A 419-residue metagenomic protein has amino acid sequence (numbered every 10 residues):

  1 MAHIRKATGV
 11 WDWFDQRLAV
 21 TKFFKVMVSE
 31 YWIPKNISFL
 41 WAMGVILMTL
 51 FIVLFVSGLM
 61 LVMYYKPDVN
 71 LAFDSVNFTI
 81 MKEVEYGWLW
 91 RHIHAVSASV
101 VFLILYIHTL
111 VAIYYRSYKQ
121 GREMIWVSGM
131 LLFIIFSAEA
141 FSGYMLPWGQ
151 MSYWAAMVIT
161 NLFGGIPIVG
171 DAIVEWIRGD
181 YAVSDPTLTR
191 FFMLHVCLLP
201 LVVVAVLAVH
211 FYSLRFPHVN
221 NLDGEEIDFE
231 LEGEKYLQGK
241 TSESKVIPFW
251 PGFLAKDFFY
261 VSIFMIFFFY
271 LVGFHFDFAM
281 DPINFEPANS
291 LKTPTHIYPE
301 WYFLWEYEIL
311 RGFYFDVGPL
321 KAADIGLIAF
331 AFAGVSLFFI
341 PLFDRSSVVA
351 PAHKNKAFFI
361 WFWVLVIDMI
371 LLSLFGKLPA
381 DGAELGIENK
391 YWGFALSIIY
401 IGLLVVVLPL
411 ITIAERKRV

Functional and structural regions predicted by a protein language model:
A2-V100, I104-V419: Membrane-embedded and interfacial regions of multi-pass energy-transducing membrane proteins
